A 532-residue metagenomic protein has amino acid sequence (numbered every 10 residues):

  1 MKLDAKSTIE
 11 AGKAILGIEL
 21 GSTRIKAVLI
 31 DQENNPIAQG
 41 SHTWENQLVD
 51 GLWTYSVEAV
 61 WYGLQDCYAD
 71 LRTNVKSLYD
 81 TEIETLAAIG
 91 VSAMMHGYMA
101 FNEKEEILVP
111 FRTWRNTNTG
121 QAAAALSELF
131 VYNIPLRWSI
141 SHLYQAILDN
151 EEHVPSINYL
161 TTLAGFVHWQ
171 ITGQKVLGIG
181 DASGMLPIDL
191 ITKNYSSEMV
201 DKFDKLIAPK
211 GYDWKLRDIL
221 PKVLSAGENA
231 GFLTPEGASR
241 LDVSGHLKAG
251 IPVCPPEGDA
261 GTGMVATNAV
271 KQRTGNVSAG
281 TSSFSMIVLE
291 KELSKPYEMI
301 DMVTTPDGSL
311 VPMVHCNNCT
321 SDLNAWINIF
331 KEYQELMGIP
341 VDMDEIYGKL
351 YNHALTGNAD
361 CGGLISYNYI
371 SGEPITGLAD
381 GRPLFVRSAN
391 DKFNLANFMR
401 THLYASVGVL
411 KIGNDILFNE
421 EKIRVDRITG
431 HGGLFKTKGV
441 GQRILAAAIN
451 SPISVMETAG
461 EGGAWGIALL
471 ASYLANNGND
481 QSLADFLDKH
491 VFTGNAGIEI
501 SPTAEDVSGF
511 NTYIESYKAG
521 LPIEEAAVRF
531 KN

Functional and structural regions predicted by a protein language model:
M1-P110, A124-A125, S156, R217 (+5 more regions): N-terminal glycine/serine-rich phosphate-binding loop of ATP-dependent small-molecule kinases, especially carbohydrate
K2-E10, L16-G17, I83, Q121-R137 (+4 more regions): Active-site core segments that coordinate phosphate-bearing ligands/cofactors across diverse enzyme families
S41, T113, E499: Conserved beta-strand positions that form and line the central face of beta-propeller blades
K76-T113, N133-P135, H168-G180, G184-D189 (+1 more regions): Short beta-strand-loop/turn "lid" adjacent to the catalytic site in phosphate-handling enzymes
N116: Carbohydrate-associated surface elements
